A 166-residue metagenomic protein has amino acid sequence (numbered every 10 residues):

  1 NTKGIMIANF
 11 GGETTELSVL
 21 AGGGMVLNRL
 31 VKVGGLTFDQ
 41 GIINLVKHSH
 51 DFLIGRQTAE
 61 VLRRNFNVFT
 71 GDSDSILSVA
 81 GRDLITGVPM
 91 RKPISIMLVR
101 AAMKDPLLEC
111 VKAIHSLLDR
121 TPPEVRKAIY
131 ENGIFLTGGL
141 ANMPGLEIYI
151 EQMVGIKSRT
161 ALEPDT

Functional and structural regions predicted by a protein language model:
N1, N9, I42, I114 (+1 more regions): Residue-level signature of catalytic and energy-coupling elements of molecular machines, predominantly ATP/GTP-dependent
T2-L27, S73-D74, P144: Gly/Thr-rich phosphate-binding beta-strand-loop-beta motif of the actin/hexokinase/Hsp70
G11, K47, R63, N67 (+5 more regions): Signal for well-folded cores of large energy- and translation-related assemblies
G22-L108, I129: Phosphate-binding glycine-rich/basic clefts of nucleotide- and phosphate-handling proteins, predominantly
L30, G138, T160-A161: Small/polar loops that bind or transfer phosphate-bearing groups
G71, R126-I150: Glycine-rich phosphate-binding loops at beta-strand->alpha-helix junctions
A102-Y130: Phosphate/ATP-binding catalytic cores across multiple sugar-kinase/actin-like superfamilies, primarily ASKHA
I148-T166: Conserved phosphate-binding/catalytic loops in two-lobed NTP-binding clefts
